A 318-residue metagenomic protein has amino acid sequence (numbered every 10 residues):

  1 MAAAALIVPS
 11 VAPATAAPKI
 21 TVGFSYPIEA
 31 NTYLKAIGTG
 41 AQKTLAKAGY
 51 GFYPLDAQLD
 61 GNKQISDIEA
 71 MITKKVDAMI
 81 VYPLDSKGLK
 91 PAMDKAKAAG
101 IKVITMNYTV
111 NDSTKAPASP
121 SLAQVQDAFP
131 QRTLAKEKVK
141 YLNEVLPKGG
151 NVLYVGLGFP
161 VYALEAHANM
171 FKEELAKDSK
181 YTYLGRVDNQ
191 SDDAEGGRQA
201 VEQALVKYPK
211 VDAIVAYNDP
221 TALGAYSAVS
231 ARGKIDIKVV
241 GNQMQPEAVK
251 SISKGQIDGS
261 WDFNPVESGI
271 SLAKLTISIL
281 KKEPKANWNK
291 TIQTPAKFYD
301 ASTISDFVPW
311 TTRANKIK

Functional and structural regions predicted by a protein language model:
M1-A4, I317: Sec-dependent N-terminal signal peptides
A4-A14: C-terminal segment of classical bacterial N-terminal signal peptides
T15-K318: A residue-level marker of the well-folded mature domains of exported/periplasmic proteins
